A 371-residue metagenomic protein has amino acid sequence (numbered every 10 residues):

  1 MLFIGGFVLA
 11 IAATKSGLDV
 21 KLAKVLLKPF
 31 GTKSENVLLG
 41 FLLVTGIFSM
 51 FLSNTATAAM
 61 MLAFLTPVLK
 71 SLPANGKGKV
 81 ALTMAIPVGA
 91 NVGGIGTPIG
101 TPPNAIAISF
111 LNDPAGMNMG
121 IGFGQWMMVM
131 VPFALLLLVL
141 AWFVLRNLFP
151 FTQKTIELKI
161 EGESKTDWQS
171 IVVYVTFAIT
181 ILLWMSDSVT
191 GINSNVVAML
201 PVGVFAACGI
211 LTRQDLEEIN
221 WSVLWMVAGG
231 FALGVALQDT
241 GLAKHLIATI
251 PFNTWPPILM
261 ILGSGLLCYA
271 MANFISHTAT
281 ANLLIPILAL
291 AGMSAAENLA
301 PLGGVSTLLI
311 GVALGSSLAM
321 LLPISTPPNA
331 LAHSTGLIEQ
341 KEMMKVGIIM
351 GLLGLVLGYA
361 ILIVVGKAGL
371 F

Functional and structural regions predicted by a protein language model:
M1-G76, S222-V223, V227-L299: Membrane-embedded alpha-helical segments and adjacent helix-loop junctions characteristic of multi-pass solute
M1-V8, N54-A58, V131-L137, G191-V202 (+2 more regions): Structural signature of hydrophobic alpha-helical transmembrane segments
I4, K15, A74-V80, M84-I106 (+3 more regions): Juxtamembrane and boundary regions of transmembrane helices in multi-pass small-molecule transporters and channels
E35-L43, T57, T83-M84, M127-V131 (+7 more regions): Hydrophobic alpha-helical transmembrane segments
V44-N54, P87-I99, L183-V189, L266-T278 (+1 more regions): Transmembrane alpha-helix interface/packing and boundary motifs in multi-pass membrane proteins, characterized by
T55, F143, T166-I171, I179-L200 (+1 more regions): Flexible hinge motifs at transmembrane-helix junctions and intramembrane kinks/re-entrant loops in multi-pass membrane
A56-L69, T83-M84, G96-A115, V202 (+4 more regions): Re-entrant/interfacial helical elements at transmembrane boundaries that shape and gate the permeation pathway
G96-P98, P102, A178-M185, G230-A248 (+1 more regions): Hydrophobic alpha-helical transmembrane segments in multi-pass integral membrane proteins
